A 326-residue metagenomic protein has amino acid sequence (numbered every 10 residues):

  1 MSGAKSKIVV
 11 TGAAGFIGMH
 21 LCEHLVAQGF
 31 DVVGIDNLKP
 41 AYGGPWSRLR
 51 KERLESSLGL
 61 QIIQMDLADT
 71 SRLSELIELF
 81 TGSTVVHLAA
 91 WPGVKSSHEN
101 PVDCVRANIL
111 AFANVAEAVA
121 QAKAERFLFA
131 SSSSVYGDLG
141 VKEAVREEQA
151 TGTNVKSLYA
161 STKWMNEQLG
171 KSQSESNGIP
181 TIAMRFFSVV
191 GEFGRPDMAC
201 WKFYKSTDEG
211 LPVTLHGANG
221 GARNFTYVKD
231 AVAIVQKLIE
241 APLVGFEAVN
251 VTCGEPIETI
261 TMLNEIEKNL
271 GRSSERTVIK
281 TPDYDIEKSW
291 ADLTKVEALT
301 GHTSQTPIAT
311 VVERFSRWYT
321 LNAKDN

Functional and structural regions predicted by a protein language model:
M1-R185: N-terminal Rossmann-like NAD(P)+-binding domain of SDR-like oxidoreductases, especially those catalyzing
K7, I308-N326: Amphipathic terminal alpha-helices
L21, V235-I239, I266, V312-Y319: Hydrophobic "lid"/C-terminal helical patch of Rossmann-like NAD(P)-dependent dehydrogenase/epimerase domains
K51-L58, E147-G152, N177-G178, Y204-L215 (+1 more regions): A short C-terminal helix-loop "cap" of Rossmann-like NAD(P)-dependent dehydrogenase/epimerase domains
A68, E99, A107-L110, S157 (+7 more regions): Residue-level signal for the nucleotide or nucleotide-sugar donor/cofactor binding architecture
W164, I182, V189-K202, E209-L211 (+5 more regions): Glycine/proline-rich active-site loop of Rossmann-fold NAD(P)-dependent oxidoreductases
A218, F246-V249, I257-N264, G271-K288 (+1 more regions): C-terminal "lid/loop" region of Rossmann-like NAD(P)-dependent oxidoreductases
A231, V235, V251, M262 (+2 more regions): Non-catalytic, hydrophobic alpha-helical segments
